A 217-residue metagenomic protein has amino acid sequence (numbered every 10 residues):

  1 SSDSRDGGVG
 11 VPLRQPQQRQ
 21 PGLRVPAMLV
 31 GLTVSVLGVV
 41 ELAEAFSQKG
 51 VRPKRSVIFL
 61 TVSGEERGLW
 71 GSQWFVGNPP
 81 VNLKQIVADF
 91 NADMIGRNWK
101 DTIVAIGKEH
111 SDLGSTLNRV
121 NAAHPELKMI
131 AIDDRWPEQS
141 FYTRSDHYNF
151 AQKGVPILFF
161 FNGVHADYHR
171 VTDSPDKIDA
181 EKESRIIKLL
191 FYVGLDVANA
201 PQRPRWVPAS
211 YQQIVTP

Functional and structural regions predicted by a protein language model:
S1-D3, L29-V30: Short, small-residue-biased leader/transition segments that mark boundaries at the very start of proteins
D3-V11: Low-complexity, glycine/proline/serine-enriched flexible coil segments that act as short hinges or interruptions within
P16-P21: Cationic, low-complexity basic patches in intrinsically disordered or flexible, solvent-exposed regions
A27, G31-L69, L190: Alpha-helical metal-binding/catalytic segments enriched in His/Glu/Asp
T33-L37, V51, E66-W70, G107-S111 (+2 more regions): Soluble non-cytosolic domains of exported or imported proteins
E41-V51, G77-V81, N118, A122-E126 (+3 more regions): Sec-exported extracytoplasmic/periplasmic mature domains
V62-G163: Metal-dependent peptidase/peptidase-like ectodomains
I86, I103-V104, E138-T216: Active-site-adjacent mobile loop/cap segments within catalytic or ligand-binding domains
